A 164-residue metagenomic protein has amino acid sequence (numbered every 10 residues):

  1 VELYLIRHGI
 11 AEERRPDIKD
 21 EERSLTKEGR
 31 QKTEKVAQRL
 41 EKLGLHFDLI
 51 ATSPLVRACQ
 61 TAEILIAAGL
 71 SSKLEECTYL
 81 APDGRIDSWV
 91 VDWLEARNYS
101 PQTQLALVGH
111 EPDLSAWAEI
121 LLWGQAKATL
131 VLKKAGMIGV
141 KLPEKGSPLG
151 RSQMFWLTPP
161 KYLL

Functional and structural regions predicted by a protein language model:
E2-L80, G84, A128, L132: Active-site-proximal alpha-helix that buttresses catalytic centers in soluble enzyme cores
L3, Q102-A106, M137: Residue-level preference for the first positions of well-ordered beta-strands
L43-L45, A96-T103: Glycine-rich phosphate-binding loop signature in dinucleotide/nucleotide-binding domains
T61-L65, W89, W117-A118: Hydrophobic packing residues within well-ordered alpha-helices of enzyme cores
A81-R97: Short phosphate-binding loop-to-helix
S100-A118: A glycine-rich beta-strand to alpha-helix segment that forms a phosphate/ribose-binding loop at ligand/cofactor sites
Q125-Q153, L157-T158, L163: Domain-level recognition of soluble alpha/beta enzyme cores, biased toward histidine phosphatases/phosphomutases
